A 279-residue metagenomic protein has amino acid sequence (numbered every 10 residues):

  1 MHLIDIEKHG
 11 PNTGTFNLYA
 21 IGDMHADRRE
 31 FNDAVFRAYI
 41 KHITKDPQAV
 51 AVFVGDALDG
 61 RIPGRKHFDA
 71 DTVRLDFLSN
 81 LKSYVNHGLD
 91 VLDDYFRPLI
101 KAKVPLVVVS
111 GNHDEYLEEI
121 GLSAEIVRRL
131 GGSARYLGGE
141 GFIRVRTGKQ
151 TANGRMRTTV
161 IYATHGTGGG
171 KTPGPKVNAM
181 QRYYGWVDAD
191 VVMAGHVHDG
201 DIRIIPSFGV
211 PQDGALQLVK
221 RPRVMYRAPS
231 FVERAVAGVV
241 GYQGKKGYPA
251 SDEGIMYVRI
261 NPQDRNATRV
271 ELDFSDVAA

Functional and structural regions predicted by a protein language model:
I4-N17, A26-G138: Core catalytic region of metal-dependent phosphoesterases/phosphodiesterases, especially metallo-beta-lactamase-like
I6-Y19, R144-Y162, K220-R223: Beta-strand-turn-beta hairpins that frame and shape the catalytic cleft of phosphate-ester-processing enzymes
G22-R28, T147-K149, H165-G168, P229: Short, flexible loop/turn elements at secondary-structure junctions
D23, G55-D56, G111, H165 (+1 more regions): Active-site glycine-centered loops adjacent to acidic/histidine catalytic or metal-binding residues that shape
K41, I100-K101, S123-S133, R155 (+2 more regions): Short, surface-exposed basic-aromatic patches at helix termini and helix-loop junctions that form
F53, V160-I161, T167-D264: Conserved beta-sheet core of the metallophosphoesterase superfamily
D71-D76, K246-G247, D252, Q263-A279: C-terminal accessory extensions appended to soluble enzyme cores
E118-P175: An acidic, phosphate/nucleotide-engaging active-site surface
